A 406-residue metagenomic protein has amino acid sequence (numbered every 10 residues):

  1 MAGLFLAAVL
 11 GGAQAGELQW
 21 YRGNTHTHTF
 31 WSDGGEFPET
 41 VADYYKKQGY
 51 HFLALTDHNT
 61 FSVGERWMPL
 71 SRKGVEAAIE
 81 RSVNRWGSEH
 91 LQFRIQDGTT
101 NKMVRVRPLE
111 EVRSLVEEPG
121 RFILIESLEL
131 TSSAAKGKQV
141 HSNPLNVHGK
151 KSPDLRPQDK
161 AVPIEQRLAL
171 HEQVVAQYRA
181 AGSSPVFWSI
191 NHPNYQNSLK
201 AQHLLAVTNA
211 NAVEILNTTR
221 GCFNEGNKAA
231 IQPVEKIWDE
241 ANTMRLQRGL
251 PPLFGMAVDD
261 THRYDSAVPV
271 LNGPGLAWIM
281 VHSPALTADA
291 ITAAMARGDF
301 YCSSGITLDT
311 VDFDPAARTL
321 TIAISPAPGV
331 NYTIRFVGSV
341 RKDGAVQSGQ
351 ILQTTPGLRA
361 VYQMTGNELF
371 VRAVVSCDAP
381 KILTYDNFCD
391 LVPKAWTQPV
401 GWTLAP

Functional and structural regions predicted by a protein language model:
M1-G11: Bacterial N-terminal signal peptides
Q14-Q19, S32, P38-A42, N242-G255 (+1 more regions): C-terminal functional module detector
G16-N191, S198-K200, N217-T218, G226 (+7 more regions): A metal-dependent hydrolase metal-coordination microenvironment
Q48, G137-V140, V207-A210, P274-L276: Short, solvent-exposed loop/turn segments at the edges of secondary structure
W67-S71, H203-A206, L271-P274: Short low-complexity, flexible loop/linker segments enriched in glycine and/or proline with clustered acidic
Q202-C222, W278-A290: Structural recognition of alpha->loop->beta junctions
